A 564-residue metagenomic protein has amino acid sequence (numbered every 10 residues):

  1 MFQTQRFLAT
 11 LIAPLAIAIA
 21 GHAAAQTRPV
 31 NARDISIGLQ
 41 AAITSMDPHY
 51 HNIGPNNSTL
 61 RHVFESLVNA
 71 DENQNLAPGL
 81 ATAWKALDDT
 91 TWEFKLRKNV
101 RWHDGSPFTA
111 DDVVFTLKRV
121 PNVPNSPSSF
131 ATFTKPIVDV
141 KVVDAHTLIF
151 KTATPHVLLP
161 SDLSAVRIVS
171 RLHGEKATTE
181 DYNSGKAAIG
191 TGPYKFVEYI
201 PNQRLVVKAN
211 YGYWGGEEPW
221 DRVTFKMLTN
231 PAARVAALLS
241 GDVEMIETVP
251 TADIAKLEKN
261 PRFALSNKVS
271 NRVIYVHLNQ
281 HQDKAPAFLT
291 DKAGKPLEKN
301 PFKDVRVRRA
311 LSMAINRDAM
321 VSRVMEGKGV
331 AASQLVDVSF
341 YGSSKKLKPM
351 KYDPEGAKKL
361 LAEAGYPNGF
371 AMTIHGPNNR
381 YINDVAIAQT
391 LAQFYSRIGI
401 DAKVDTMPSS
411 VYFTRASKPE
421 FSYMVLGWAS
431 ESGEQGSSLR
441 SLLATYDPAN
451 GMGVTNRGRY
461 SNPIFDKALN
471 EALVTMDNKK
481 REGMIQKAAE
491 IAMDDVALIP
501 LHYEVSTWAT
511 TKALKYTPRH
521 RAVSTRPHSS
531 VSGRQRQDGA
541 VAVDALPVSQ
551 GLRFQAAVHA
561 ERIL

Functional and structural regions predicted by a protein language model:
M1-L11: Bacterial N-terminal signal peptides that target proteins for export
A9-I19: Bacterial N-terminal signal peptides
G21-A25: Sec/Tat signal peptide C-region and signal peptidase I cleavage site
Q26-R28, N69-E72, E93, R97-S128 (+7 more regions): Extracytoplasmic/periplasmic ligand-capture domains
G38-D88, K118, N125, A187-P193: N-terminal lobe/hinge region of extracytoplasmic solute-binding protein
A41-N57, L80, S106, S129 (+4 more regions): A structural "hinge/loop" feature
K85, S129-G174: Surface-exposed binding/hinge segments that line and control ligand-binding clefts or catalytic entry sites
W508-P547, F554: Long beta-strand-rich cores associated with HINT superfamily self-processing modules
